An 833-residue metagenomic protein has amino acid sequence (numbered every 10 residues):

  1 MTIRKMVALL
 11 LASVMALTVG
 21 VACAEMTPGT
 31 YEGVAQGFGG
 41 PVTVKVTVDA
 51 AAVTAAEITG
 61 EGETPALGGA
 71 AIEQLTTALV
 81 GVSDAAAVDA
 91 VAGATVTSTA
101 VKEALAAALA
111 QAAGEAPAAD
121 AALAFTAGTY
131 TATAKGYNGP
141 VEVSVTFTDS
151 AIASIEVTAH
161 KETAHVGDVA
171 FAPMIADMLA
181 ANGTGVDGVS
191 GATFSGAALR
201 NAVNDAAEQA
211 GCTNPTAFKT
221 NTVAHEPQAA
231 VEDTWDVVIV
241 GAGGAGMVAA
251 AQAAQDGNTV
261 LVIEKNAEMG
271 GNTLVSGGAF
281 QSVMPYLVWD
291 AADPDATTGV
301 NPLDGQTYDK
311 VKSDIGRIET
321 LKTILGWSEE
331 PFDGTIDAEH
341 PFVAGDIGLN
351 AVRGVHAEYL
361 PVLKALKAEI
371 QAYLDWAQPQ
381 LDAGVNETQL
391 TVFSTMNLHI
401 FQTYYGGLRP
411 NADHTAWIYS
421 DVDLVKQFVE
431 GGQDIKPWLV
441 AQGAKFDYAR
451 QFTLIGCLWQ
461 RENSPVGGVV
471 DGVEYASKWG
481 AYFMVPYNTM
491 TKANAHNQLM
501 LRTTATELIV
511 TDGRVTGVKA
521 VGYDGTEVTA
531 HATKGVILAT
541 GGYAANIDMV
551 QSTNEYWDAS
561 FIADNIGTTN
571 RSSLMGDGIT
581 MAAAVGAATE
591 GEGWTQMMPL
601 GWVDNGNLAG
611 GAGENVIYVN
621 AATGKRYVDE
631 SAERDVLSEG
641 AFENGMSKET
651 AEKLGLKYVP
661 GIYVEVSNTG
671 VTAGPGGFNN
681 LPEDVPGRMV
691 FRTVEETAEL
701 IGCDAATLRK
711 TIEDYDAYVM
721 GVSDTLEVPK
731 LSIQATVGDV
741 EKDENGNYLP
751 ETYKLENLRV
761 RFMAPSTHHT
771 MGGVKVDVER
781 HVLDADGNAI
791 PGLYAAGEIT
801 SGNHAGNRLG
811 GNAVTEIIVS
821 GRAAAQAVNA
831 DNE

Functional and structural regions predicted by a protein language model:
E25-N221: Active-site- and interface-proximal helix/loop "cap" or "latch" segments in soluble metabolic and energy-transducing
P227-A245, L261: Beta1/beta-strand and adjacent pyrophosphate-binding region of the FAD-binding site in flavoprotein oxidoreductases
Q255-V275: Glycine-rich FAD pyrophosphate-binding loop
V275-T320: N-terminal glycine-rich dinucleotide-binding loop that anchors FAD/FMN and/or NAD(P) in oxidoreductases
P331-T526, I547-D548, I712, V719-L755: Conserved redox-cofactor binding core of oxidoreductases
P379, I579, A588-T707: An anion/pyrophosphate-binding glycine-rich loop and adjacent beta-alpha core in soluble alpha-beta enzymes
E507, T707-N803, N807: A glycine-rich dinucleotide-binding beta-alpha-beta segment and adjacent secondary-structure elements that constitute
Y523-G601, R780, S820-A823: Glycine-rich loop(s) and the adjacent beta-strand/alpha-helix scaffold that form part
